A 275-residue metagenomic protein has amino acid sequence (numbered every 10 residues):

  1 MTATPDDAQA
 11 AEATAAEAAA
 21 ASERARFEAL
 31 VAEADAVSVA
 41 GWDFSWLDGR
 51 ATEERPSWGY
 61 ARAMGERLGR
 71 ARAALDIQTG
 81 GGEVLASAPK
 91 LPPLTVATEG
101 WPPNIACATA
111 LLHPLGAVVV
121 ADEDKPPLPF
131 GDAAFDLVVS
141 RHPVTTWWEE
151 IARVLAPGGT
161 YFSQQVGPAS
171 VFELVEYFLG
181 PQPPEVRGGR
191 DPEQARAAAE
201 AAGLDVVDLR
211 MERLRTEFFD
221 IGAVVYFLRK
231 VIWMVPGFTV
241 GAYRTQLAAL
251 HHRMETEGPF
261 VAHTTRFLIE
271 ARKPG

Functional and structural regions predicted by a protein language model:
M1-S45, E54: N-terminal, positively charged/glycine-rich alpha-helical extensions of SAM-dependent methyltransferases
V39-A73, G81-S87: Conserved alpha-helix/loop element of class I SAM-dependent methyltransferases that forms part of the SAM/SAH-binding
R72-P127: Class I SAM-dependent methyltransferase SAM/SAH-binding core
K125-L137: A short acidic, Gly/Pro-enriched loop at the edge of an enzyme's catalytic core that lines a small-molecule cofactor
T146-F162: A short glycine-rich, Lys/Arg-flanked "PGG" loop and its adjoining helix->strand segment in the class I
V166-V186: Short, glycine-/aromatic-enriched active-site segment of Class I SAM-dependent methyltransferases
R187-G203, V235: Short alpha-helix
D205, R210-G275: Conserved Class I S-adenosyl-L-methionine
